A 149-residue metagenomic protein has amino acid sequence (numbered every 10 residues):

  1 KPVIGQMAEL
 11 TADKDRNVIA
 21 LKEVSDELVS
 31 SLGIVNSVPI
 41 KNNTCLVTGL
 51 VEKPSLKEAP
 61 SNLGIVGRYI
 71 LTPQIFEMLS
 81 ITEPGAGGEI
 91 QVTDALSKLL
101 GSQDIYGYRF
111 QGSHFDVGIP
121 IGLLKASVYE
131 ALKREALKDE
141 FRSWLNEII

Functional and structural regions predicted by a protein language model:
K1-E130, E135-I149: Unchanged
